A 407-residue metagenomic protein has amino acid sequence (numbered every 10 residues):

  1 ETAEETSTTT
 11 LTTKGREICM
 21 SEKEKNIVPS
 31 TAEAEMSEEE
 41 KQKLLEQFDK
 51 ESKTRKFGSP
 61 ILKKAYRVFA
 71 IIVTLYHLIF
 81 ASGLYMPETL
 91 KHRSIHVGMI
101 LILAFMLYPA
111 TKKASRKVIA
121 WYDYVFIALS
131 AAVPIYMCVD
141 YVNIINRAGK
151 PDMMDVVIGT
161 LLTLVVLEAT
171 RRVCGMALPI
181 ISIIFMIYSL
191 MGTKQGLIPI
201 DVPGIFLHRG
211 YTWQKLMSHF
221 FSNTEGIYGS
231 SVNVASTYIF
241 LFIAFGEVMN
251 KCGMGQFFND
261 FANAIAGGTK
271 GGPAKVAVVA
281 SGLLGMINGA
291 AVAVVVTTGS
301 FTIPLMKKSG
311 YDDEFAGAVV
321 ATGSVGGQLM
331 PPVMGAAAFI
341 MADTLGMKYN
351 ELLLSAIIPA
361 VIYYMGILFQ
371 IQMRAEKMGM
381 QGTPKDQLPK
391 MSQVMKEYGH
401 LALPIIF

Functional and structural regions predicted by a protein language model:
E1-C19: Short, Lys/Arg-enriched N-terminal segments with co-localized hydrophobic residues within the first ~10-30 amino acids
S21-N146, V156-T160: Conserved, well-structured core domains of diverse proteins
V28-K64, L354-F407: Long, contiguous bundles of hydrophobic transmembrane helices that form the permeation core of multi-pass
P87-T89, S115-I119, Y141-A244, I406-F407: Hydrophobic transmembrane alpha-helices of multi-pass solute/ion transporters
G98, N233-I243, E351-G366: Alpha-helical transmembrane segments
M153-V157, E225-Y238, A264-V278, S309-F315 (+1 more regions): Membrane-interfacial loop-to-helix junctions in multi-pass transporters
N259-G327, G346: Hydrophobic transmembrane alpha-helices that form the pore/transport pathway of multi-pass ion and small-solute
L284, A316-A337, L354-Q370: Membrane-embedded alpha-helical segments of transport systems, primarily multispan ion/solute transporters
